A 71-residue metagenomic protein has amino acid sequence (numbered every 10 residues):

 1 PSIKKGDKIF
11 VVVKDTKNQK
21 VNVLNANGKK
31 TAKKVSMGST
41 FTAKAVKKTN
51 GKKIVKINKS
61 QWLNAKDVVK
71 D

Functional and structural regions predicted by a protein language model:
P1-D71: Beta-loop motif signature
